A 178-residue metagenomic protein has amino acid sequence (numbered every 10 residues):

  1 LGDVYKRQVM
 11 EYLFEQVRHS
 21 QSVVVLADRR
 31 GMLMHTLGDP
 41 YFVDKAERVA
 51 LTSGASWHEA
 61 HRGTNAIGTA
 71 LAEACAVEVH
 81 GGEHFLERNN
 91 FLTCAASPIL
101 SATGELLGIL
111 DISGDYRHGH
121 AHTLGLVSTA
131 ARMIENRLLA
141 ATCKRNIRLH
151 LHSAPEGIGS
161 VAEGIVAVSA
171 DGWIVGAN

Functional and structural regions predicted by a protein language model:
G2-Y5: Short, small-residue-biased leader/transition segments that mark boundaries at the very start of proteins
Q8-E11, E15, R29, R132: A broad, structural surface signal
M10-R18, E156-G159: Short regulatory alpha-helical segment in sensory/regulatory domains of signaling proteins that mediates
R18-H19, R145: Signal-transducing coiled-coil linker helices
S20, R29-D39, V49-I134, S160-G164 (+1 more regions): Sensory/regulatory domains in signal-transduction proteins
V43-K45: Cytochrome P450 core scaffold surrounding the K-helix E-X-X-R motif and the conserved "meander" helix-loop region
A130-G157: Short, charged amphipathic alpha-helical "coupling" segments at sensory-output junctions in signaling proteins
